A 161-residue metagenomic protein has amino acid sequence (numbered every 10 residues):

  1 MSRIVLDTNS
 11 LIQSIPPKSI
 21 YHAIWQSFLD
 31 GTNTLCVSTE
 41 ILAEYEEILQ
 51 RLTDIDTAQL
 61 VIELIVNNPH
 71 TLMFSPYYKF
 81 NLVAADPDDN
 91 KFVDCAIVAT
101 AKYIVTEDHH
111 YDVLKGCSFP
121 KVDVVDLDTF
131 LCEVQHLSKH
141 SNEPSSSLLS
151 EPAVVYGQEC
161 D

Functional and structural regions predicted by a protein language model:
M1-R3: Extreme N-terminal starter segment of soluble prokaryotic enzymes
L6, P16, I20-Q50: PIN/NYN-family metal-dependent endoribonuclease catalytic core
D7-T8, V37-S38, E107, D126: A secondary-structure boundary/capping signal
S10-L11, I41, H110-Y111: Alpha-helix capping/helix-boundary segments
S27, C95, G116: Hydrophobic/aromatic ligand-binding patch that stacks against planar heteroaromatic rings of cofactors or nucleotides
T34, H70-L72, D123: Conserved beta-strand segments of alpha/beta enzyme cores
H70-I104, H109, V113: Active-site neighborhoods of divalent-metal-dependent phosphate/nucleic-acid chemistry enzymes
H109-D161: Acidic, PIN/NYN-like endoribonuclease modules and their adjacent C-terminal/linker elements
